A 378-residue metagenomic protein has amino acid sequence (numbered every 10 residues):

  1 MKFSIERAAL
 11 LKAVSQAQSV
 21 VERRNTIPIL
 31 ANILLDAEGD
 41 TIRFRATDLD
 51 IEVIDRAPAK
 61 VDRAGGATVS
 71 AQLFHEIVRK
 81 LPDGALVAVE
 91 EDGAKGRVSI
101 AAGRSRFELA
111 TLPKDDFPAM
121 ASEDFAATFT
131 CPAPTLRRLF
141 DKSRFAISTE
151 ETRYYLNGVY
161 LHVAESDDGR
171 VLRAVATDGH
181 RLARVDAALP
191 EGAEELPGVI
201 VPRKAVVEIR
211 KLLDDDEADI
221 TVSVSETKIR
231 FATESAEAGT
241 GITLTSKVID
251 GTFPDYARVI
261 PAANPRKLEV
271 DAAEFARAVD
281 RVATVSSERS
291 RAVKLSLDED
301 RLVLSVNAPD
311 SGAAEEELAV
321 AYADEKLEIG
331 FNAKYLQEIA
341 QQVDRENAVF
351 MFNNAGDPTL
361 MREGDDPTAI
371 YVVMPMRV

Functional and structural regions predicted by a protein language model:
M1-V378: Structural preference for solvent-exposed beta-strand-turn elements and adjacent flexible terminal/loop segments within
